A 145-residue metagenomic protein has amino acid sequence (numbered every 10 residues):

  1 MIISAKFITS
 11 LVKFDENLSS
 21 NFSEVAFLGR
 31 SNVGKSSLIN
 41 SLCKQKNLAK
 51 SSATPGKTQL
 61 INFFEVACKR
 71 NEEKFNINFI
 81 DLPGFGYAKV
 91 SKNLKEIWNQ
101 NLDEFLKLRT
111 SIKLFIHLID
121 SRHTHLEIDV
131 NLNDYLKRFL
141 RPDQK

Functional and structural regions predicted by a protein language model:
M1-K89: Conserved G1/Walker A P-loop phosphate-binding module
N71-K74, E96-K145: Conserved C-terminal guanine-recognition region of P-loop GTPase G domains, centered on the G4
V90-L94: Short, solvent-exposed loop/turn segments at secondary-structure boundaries
